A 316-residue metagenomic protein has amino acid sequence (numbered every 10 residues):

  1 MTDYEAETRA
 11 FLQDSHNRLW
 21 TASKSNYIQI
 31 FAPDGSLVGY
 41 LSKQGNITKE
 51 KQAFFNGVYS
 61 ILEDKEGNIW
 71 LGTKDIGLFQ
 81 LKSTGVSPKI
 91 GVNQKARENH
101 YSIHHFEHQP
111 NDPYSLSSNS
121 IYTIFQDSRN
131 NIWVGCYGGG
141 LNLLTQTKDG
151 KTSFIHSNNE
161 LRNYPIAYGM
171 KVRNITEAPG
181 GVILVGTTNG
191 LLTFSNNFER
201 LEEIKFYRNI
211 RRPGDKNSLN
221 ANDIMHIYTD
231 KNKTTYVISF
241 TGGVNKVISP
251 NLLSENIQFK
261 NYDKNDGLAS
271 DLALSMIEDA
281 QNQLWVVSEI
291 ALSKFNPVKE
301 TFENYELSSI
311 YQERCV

Functional and structural regions predicted by a protein language model:
M1-V316: Carboxylate-rich, polar loop motifs that coordinate divalent cations or form catalytic acidic clusters
